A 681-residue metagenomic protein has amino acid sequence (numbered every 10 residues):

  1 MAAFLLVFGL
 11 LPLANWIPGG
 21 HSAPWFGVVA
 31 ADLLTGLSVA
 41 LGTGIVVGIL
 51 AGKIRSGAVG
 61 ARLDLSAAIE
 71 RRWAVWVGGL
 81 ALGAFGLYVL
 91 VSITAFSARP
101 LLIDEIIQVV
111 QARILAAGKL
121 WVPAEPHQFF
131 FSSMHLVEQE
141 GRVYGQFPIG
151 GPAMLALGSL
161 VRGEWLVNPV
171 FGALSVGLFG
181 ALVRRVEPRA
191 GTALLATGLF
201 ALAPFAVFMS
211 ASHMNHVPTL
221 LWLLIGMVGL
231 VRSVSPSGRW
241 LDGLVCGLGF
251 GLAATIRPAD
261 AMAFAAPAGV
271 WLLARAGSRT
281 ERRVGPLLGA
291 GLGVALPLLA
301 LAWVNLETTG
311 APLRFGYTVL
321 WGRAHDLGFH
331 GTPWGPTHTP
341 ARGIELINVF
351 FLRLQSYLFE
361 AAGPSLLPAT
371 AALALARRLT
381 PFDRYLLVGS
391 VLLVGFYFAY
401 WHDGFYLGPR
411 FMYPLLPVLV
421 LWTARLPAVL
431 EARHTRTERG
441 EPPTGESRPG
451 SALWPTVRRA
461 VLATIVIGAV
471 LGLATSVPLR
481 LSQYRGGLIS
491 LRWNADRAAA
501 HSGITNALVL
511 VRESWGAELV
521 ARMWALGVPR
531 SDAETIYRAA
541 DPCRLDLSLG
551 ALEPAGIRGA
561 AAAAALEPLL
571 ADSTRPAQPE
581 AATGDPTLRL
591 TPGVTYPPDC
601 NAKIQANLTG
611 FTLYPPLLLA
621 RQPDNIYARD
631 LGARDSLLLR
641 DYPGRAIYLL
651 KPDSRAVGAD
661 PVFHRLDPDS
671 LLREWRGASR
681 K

Functional and structural regions predicted by a protein language model:
L5-F8, W76-Y88, F200, P267 (+4 more regions): Transmembrane alpha-helix segments characteristic of polytopic inner-membrane glycan-assembly/cell-envelope
G20-G36, F129-V137, R283-L287, L306 (+5 more regions): Membrane-lumen/periplasm interface segments of multi-pass, membrane-embedded glycan/lipid transferases
I49, L174-G180, G269-L272, S278 (+2 more regions): Hydrophobic, aromatic-rich transmembrane alpha-helices and their immediate juxtamembrane boundary segments
V75-G79, L248, G269, G291-A295 (+3 more regions): Signature aromatic-anchored transmembrane alpha helix within multi-pass, membrane-resident enzymes that catalyze glycan
I103, V167-G177, A190, L194-L230 (+3 more regions): Multi-pass, polyprenyl lipid-linked donor-dependent membrane glycosyltransferases
Q108-V109, M209-S210, H216, I256 (+5 more regions): Hydrophobic/aromatic-rich transmembrane helices and adjacent perimembrane loops
G229-L244, M262-W303: Perimembrane helix-loop-helix junctions
S237-W240, R275-A290, A369-S390, D403 (+1 more regions): Membrane-interface helix-loop-helix junctions at transmembrane boundaries of multi-pass membrane enzymes, predominantly
